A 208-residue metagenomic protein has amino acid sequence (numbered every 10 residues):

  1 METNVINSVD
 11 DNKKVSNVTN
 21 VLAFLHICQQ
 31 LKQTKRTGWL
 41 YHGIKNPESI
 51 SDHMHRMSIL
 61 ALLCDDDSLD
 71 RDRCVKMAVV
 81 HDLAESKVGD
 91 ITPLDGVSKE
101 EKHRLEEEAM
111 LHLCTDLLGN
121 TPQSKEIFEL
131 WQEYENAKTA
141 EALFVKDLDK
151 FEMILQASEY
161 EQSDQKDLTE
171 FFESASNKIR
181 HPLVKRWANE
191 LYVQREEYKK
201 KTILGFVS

Functional and structural regions predicted by a protein language model:
M1-S208: Alpha-helical, largely C-terminal catalytic domains that coordinate divalent metal ions via clustered Asp/Glu/His
